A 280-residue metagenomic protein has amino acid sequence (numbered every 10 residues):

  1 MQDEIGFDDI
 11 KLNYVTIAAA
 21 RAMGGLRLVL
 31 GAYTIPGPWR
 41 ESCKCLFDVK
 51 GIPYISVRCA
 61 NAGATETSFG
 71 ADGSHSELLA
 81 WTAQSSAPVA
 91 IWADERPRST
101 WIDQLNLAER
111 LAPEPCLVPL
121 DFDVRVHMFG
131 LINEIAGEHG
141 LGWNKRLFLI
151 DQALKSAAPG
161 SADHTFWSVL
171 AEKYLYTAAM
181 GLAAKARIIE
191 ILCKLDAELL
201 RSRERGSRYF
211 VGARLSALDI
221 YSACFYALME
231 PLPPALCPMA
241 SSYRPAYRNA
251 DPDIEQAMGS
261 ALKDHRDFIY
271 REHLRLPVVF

Functional and structural regions predicted by a protein language model:
M1-H164, H273-P277: GST-like domain detector, emphasizing the conserved glutathione-binding G-site in the N-terminal thioredoxin-like
L28-I35, W92-R96, L120, Y176-R187 (+2 more regions): Conserved aromatic-histidine-acidic binding/catalytic patches
S42, L46, R187-E198, H265-I269: Amphipathic alpha-helical segments that form well-ordered structural scaffolds and often line/cohere around active
G63-F69, G160-V169, M239-E255: Charged, glycine/proline-rich intrinsically disordered loops and linkers
I102-L105, F129, I189-C193, K263: Generic alpha-helical structural signal
G130, G137-S242: GST-like fold's C-terminal all-alpha helical module
F225-L276: Short His-centered aromatic/hydrophobic patch
